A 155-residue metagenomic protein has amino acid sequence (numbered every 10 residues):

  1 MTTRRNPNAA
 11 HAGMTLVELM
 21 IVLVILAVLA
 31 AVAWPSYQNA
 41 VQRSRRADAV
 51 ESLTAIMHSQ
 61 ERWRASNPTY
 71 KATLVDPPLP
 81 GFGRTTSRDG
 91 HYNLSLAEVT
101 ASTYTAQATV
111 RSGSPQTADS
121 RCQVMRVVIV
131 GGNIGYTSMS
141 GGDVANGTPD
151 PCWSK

Functional and structural regions predicted by a protein language model:
M1-M14: N-terminal leader/signal peptides at the extreme start of proteins
T2, R64-K155: Periplasmic/extracellular, small/polar-rich flexible segments of pilin-like filament-forming proteins
A12, V17-I21, Q42: Internal alpha-helical transmembrane segments of multi-pass membrane proteins, especially GPCRs
L16-L19, Q60, A108: Conserved hydrophobic beta-strand within the GNAT/NAT acetyltransferase core sheet that lines the active-site cleft
L19-S36: Alpha-helical hydrophobic helix detector
V41-T69: Membrane-proximal N-terminal amphipathic helix
